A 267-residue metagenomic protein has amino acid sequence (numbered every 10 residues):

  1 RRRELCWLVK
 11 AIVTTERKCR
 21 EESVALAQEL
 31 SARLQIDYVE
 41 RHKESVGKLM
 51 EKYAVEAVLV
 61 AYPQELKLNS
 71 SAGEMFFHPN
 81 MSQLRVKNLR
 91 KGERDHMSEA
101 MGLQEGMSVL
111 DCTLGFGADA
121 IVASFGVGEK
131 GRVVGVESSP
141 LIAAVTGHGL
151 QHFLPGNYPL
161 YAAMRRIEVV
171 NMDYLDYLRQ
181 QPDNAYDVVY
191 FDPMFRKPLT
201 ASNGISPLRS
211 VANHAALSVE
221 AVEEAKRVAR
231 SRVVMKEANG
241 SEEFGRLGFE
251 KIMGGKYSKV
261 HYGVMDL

Functional and structural regions predicted by a protein language model:
L8-G106: S-adenosyl-L-methionine
G106-G115: Conserved class I S-adenosyl-L-methionine
F116-E129: Conserved SAM-binding loop of SAM-dependent methyltransferases across substrates and taxa, primarily the Class I
R132-E137: Conserved SAM-binding motif I beta-strand of class I
S138-N184: S-adenosyl-L-methionine
P140, P193-A221: Mobile active-site "lid"/loop adjacent to the S-adenosyl-L-methionine
Y186-F191: Short SAM/SAH-binding signature in class I
S218-D266: Conserved Class I SAM-dependent methyltransferase catalytic core
